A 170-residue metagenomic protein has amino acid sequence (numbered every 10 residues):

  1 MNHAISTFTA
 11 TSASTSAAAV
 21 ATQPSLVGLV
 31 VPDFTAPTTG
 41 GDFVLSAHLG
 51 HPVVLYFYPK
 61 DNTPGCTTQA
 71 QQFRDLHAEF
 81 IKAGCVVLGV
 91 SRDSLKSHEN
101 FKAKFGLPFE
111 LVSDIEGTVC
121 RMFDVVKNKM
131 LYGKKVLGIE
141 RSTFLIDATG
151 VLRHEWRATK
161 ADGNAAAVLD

Functional and structural regions predicted by a protein language model:
M1-D170: Chalcogenol-based redox active-site neighborhoods
